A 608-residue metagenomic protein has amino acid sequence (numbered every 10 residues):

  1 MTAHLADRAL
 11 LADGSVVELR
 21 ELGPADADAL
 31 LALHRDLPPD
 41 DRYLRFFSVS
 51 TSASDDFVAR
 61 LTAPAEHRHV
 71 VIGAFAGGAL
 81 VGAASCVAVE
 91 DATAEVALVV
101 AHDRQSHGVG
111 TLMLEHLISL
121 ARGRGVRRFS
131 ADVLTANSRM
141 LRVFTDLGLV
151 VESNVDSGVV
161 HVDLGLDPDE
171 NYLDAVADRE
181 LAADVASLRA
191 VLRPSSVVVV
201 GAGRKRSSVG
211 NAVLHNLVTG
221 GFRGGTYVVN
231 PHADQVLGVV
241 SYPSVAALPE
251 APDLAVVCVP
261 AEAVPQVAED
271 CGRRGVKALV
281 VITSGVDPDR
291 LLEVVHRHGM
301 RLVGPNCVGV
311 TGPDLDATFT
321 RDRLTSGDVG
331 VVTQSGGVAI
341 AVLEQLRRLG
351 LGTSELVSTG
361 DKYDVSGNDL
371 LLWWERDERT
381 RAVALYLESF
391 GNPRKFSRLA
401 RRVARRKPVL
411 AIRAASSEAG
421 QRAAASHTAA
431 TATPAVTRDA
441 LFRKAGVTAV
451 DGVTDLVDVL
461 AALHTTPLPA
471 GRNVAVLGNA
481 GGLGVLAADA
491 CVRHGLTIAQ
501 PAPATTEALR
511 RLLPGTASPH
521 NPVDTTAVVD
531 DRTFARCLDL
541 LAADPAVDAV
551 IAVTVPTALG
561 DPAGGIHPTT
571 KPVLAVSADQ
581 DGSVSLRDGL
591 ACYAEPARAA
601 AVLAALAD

Functional and structural regions predicted by a protein language model:
M1-A190, P194: Long, contiguous binding/interaction regions
D167-D608: Catalytic-core regions of core metabolic enzymes, especially those transforming organic acids/acyl-group intermediates
